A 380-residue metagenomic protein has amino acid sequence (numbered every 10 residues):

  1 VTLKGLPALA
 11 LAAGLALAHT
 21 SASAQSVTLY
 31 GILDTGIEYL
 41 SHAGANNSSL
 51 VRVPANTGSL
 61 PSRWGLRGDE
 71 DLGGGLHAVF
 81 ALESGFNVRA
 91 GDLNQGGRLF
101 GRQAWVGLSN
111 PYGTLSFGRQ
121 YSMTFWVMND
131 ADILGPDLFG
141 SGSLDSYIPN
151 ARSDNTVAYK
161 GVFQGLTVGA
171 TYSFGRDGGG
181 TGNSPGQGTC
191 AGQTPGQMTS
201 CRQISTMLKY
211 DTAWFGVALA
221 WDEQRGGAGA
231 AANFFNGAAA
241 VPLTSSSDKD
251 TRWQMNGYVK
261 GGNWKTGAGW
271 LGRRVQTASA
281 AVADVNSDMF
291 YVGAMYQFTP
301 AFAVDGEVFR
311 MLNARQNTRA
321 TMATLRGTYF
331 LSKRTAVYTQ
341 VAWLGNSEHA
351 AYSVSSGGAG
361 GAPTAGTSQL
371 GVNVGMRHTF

Functional and structural regions predicted by a protein language model:
V1-L9: Bacterial N-terminal signal peptides that target proteins for export
A18-S21: N-terminal signal peptide c-region/cleavage motif recognized by signal peptidases
Q25-Y39, V51-D177, S200, L208-G216 (+1 more regions): Outer membrane beta-barrel
T28-Y30, H77-V79, T114-G118, T167-G169 (+7 more regions): Residue-level detector of the transmembrane beta-barrel scaffold of outer-membrane proteins
S41-L50, D92-N94, G175-C201, Q224-K249 (+3 more regions): Solvent-exposed loop segments that connect transmembrane elements
S59-R63, F100-Q103, R152-D154, C201-Q203 (+4 more regions): Transmembrane beta-barrel architecture of outer-membrane proteins
T199-C201, S205-T328, Q340-A342: Detector for outer-membrane/organellar transmembrane beta-barrel domains, recognizing the amphipathic beta-strand
L331, G366-F380: Outer-membrane beta-barrel "beta-signal"
